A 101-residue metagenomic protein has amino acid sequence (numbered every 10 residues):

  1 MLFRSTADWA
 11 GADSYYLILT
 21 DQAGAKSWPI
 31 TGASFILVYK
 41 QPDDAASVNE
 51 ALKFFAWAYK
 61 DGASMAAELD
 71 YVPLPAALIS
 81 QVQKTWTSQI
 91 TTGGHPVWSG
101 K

Functional and structural regions predicted by a protein language model:
M1-K101: Flexible, solvent-exposed loop/hinge segments that line or gate ligand/substrate-binding clefts
